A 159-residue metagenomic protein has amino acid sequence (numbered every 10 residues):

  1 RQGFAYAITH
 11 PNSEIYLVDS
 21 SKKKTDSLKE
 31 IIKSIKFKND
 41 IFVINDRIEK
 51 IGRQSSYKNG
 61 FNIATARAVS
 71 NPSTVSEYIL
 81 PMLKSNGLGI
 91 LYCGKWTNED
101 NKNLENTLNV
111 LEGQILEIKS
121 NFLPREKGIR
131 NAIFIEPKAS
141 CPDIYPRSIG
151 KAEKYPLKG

Functional and structural regions predicted by a protein language model:
R1-A68, S76: Conserved SAM/SAH cofactor-binding pocket of Class I
K24-D26, T97, N101: Short alpha-helix immediately C-terminal to the canonical SAM-binding loop
K29-E30, S76-L80, K102-N103, P146: Short amphipathic alpha-helical segments
A68-V69, A139: Short glycine-/small-residue-rich Rossmann-like dinucleotide-binding loops
V69-N71, K95: Short glycine-rich anion-binding loops that position phosphate/pyrophosphate groups of nucleotides and phosphorylated
S73-L88: A short glycine-rich, Lys/Arg-flanked "PGG" loop and its adjoining helix->strand segment in the class I
N86-E99: Conserved beta-strand signature within the Rossmann-like core of class I S-adenosyl-L-methionine
K102-G159: SAM/dcSAM-binding transferase cores
